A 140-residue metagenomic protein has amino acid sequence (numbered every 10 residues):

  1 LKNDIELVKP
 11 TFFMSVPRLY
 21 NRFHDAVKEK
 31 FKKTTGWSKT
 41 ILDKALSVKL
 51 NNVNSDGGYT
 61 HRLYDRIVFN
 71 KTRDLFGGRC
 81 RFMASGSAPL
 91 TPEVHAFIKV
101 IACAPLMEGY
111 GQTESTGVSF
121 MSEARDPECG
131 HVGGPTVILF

Functional and structural regions predicted by a protein language model:
L1-F140: Conserved adenylate-forming
